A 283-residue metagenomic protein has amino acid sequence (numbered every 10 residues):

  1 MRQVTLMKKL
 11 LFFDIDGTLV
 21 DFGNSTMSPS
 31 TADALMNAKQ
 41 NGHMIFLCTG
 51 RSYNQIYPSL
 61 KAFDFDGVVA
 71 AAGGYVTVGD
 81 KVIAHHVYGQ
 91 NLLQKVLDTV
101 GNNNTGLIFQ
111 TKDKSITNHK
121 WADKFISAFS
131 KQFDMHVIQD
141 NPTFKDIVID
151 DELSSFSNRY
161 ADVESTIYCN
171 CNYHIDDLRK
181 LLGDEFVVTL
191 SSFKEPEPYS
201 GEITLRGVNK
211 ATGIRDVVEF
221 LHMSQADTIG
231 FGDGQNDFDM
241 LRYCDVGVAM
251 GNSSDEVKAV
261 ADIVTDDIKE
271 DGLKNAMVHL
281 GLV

Functional and structural regions predicted by a protein language model:
L6-L10, S28, S200-V283: Mg2+-dependent phosphoryl-transfer enzymes with acidic/Ser/Thr/Gly-rich catalytic loops
F22, A32-F133: Active-site phosphate-binding/coordination module
G42-F46, F65-D66, V163-T166, A226-D227 (+1 more regions): Short active-site oxyanion
I56-L60, L178, V257, L273: Hydrophobic packing residues within well-ordered alpha-helices of enzyme cores
F63-D64, A72, L181-E185, Y243-C244 (+1 more regions): Short, structured coil segments at secondary-structure junctions
F65-G73, V187-S191, A249-G251, T265-D266: Short hydrophobic/aromatic-enriched beta-strand-loop microsegments
K114-F231: Conserved acidic, metal-coordinating active-site core of Asp-based, Mg2+-dependent phosphoryl-transfer enzymes
